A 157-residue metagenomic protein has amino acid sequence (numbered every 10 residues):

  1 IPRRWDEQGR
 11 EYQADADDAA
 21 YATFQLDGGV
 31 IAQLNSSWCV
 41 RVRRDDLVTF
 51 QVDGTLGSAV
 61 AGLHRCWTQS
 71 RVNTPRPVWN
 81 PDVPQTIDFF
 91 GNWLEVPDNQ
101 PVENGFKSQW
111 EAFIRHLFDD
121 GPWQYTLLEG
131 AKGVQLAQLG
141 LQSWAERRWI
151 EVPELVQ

Functional and structural regions predicted by a protein language model:
P2-A14, Y21-G28, V48-L128, I150 (+1 more regions): C-terminal glycine/acidic-rich active-site capping loop/insertion
A14-D17, R44-D45, W144: A generic fold-level signal
Q33-S36, A61-L63: Beta-strand scaffold of nucleotide-dependent catalytic cores
S36-R43, P101: Glycine-rich phosphate/pyrophosphate-binding beta-alpha loops
R43, Q124, V134: Loop/helix-junction capping segments adjacent to catalytic residues or to phosphate/diphosphate-binding pockets
W110, V134-A137: Short amphipathic alpha-helical/adjacent loop interface patches that line ligand and macromolecule-binding sites
L136-E146: Short arginine-rich
